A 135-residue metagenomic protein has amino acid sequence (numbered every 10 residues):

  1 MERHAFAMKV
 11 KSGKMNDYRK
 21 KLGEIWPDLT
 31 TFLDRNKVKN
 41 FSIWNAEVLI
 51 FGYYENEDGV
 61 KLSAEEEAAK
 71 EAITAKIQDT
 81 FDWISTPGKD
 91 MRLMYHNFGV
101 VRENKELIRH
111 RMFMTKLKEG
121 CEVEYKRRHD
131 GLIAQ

Functional and structural regions predicted by a protein language model:
E2-N16, I108-V123: Short glycine-/aliphatic-rich beta-strand segments at the starts of folded cytosolic domains
V10-K20, E67-D79, E122-V123: Charged, low-complexity, helix/coiled-coil-prone segments
K14-K37, C121-Q135: Short amphipathic alpha-helical segments
M15, G52, K61-L62, E122: Intrinsically disordered, low-complexity acidic/polar segments
F32-N40, N56-R92: An amphipathic, aromatic/His-enriched active-site/gating alpha helix that lines ligand/cofactor pockets
F41-A46: Short beta-strand
V48-E55: A generic structural motif
R92-T115: Surface-exposed beta-loop interaction hotspot
